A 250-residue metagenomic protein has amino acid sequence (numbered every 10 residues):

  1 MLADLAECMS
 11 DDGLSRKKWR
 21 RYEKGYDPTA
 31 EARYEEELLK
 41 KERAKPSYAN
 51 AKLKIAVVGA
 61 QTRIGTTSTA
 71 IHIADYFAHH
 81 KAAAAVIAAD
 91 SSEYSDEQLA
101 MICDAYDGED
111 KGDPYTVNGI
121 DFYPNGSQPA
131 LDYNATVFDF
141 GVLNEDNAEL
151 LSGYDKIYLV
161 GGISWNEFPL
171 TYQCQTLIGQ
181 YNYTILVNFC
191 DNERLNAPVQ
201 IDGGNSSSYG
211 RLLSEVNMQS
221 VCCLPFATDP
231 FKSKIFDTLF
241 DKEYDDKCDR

Functional and structural regions predicted by a protein language model:
M1-I55: Extreme N-terminal, non-catalytic leader segments that precede Walker-type/kinase nucleotide-binding cores
C8, L39-S47, T228-R250: NTP-binding/hydrolysis catalytic cores, primarily Walker-type P-loop NTPases
A51-I64, H79-G153, S220-S233: P-loop/Walker-type NTP enzyme "switch/lid" segment
T69: Hydrophobic positions on the alpha1 helix immediately C-terminal to the Walker A/P-loop
H72, Y76: Active-site signature of alpha/beta-hydrolase-fold catalytic machinery across serine- and Asp/Cys-nucleophile hydrolases
D107-E109, Q180, K242-D245: Short, structured secondary-structure boundary patches
D132-K232: Conserved catalytic-core segment of NTP-binding enzymes
